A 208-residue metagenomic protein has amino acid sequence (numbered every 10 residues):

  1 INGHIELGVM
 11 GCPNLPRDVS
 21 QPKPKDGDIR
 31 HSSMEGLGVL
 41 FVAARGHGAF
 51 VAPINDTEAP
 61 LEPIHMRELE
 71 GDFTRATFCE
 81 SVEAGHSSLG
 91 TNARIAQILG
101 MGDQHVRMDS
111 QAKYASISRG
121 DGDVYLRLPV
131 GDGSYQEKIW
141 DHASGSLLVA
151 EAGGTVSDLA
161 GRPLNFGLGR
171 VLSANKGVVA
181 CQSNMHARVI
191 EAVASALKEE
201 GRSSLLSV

Functional and structural regions predicted by a protein language model:
I1-L7: Glycine-rich active-site/cofactor-binding loop and its immediate structural neighborhood
N14-R17, P24-H47, P53-V208: An extended, acidic
